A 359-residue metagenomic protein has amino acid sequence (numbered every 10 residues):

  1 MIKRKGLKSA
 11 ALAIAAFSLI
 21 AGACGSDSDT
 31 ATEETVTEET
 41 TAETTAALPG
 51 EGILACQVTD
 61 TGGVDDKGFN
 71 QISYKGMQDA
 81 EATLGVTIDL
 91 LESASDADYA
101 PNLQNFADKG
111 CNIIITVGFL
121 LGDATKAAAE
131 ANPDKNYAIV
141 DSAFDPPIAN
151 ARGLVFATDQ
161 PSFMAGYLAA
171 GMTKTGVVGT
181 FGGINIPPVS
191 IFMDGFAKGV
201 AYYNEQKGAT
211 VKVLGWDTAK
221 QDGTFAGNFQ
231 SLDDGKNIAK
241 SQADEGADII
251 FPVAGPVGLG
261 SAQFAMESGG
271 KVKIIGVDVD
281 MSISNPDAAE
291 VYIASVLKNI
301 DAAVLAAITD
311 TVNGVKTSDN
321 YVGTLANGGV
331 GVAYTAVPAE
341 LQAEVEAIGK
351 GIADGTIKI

Functional and structural regions predicted by a protein language model:
I2-A11: Bacterial N-terminal signal peptides that target proteins for export
L12-A16: Hydrophobic helical h-region of N-terminal Sec-dependent signal peptides in bacterial secretory/periplasmic proteins
S18-A23: C-terminal motif of bacterial Sec signal peptides marking the signal peptidase cleavage site
D29-I359: A residue-level marker of the well-folded mature domains of exported/periplasmic proteins
